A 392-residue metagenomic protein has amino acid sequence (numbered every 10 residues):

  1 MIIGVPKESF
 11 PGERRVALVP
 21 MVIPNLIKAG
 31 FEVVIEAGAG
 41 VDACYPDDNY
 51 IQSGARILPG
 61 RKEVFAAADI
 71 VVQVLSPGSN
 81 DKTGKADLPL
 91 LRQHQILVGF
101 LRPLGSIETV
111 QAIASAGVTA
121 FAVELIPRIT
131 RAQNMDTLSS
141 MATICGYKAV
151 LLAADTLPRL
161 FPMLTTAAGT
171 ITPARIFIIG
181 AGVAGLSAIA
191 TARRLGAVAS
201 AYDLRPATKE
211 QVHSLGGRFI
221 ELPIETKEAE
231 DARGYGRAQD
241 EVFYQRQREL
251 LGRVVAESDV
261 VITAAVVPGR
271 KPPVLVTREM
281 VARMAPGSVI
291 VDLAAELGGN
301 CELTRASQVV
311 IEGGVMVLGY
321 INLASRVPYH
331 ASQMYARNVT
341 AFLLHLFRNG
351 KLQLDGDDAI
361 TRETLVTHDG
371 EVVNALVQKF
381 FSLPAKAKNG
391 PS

Functional and structural regions predicted by a protein language model:
I2, E8, P77-R175: Glycine/serine-rich phosphate-binding loop and adjoining beta1-alpha1 elements at the start of nucleotide-handling
I2-A112: An N-terminal-biased, well-structured beta-alpha scaffold segment characteristic of Rossmann-like dinucleotide-binding
P6-Y45, P162-A256: Glycine-rich phosphate/diphosphate-binding loop of Rossmann-like nucleotide-binding domains
A55-D69, S76-P77, A229-V261, A265-R278 (+1 more regions): A structured beta-alpha segment of the ubiquitous adenosine-cofactor-binding alpha/beta core
N80-D81, V183-T191, K209-E210, R270-L275 (+1 more regions): Short glycine/serine/threonine-rich phosphate/pyrophosphate-binding segments that cradle anionic phosphate groups
P103-T130, R270-S325: Rossmann-fold NAD(P)-binding glycine/threonine-rich loop
E124-A167, A295, C301-S392: Adenosine-phosphate binding glycine-rich loop
